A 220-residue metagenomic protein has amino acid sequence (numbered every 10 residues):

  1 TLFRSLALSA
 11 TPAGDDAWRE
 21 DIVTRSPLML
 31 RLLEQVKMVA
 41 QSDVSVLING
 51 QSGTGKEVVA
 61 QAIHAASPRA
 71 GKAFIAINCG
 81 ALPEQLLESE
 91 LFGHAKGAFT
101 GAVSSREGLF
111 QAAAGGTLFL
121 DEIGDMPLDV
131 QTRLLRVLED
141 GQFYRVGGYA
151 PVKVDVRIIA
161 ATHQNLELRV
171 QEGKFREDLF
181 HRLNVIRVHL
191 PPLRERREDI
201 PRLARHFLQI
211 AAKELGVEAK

Functional and structural regions predicted by a protein language model:
T1-L2, L91: Short, small-residue-biased leader/transition segments that mark boundaries at the very start of proteins
F3-A7: Juxtadomain coupling helices with adjacent low-complexity linkers
T11-K153, I158-Q164, R169, L193 (+1 more regions): AAA+ ATPase active-site-proximal loops
N78, I186-D199: Conserved AAA+ ATPase "SRH/arginine-finger" region at the nucleotide-binding site
E172-F175: Charged helix-capping and loop-helix junction motifs
I200, A204, L208: Conserved Sensor-2/SRH helix of P-loop NTPases
